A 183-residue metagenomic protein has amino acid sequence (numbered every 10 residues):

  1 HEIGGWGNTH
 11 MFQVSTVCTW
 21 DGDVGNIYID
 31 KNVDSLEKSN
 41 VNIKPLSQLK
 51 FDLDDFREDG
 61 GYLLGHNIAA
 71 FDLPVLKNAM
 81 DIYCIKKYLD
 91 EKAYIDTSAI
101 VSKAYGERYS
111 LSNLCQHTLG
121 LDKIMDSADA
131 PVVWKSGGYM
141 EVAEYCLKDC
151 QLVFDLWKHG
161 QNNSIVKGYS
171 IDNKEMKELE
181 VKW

Functional and structural regions predicted by a protein language model:
H1-V14, C18, E91: Entry/capping segment at the start of metal-dependent catalytic domains with acidic active-site entry clusters
H10, E107-L111, C150: A structural signal for well-ordered alpha-helical scaffolds and beta->alpha junctions
T16, V75, A99, L152-V153: Hydrophobic side chains within alpha-helical segments
D23-R108: Conserved DEDDh/DEDDy metal-dependent 3′-5′ exonuclease domain
N113-L114, T118-K177: Acidic, Mg2+-coordinating catalytic module of metal-dependent nucleases/exonucleases that use a two-metal-ion mechanism
E178-W183: Short, amphipathic C-terminal "tail helix"
